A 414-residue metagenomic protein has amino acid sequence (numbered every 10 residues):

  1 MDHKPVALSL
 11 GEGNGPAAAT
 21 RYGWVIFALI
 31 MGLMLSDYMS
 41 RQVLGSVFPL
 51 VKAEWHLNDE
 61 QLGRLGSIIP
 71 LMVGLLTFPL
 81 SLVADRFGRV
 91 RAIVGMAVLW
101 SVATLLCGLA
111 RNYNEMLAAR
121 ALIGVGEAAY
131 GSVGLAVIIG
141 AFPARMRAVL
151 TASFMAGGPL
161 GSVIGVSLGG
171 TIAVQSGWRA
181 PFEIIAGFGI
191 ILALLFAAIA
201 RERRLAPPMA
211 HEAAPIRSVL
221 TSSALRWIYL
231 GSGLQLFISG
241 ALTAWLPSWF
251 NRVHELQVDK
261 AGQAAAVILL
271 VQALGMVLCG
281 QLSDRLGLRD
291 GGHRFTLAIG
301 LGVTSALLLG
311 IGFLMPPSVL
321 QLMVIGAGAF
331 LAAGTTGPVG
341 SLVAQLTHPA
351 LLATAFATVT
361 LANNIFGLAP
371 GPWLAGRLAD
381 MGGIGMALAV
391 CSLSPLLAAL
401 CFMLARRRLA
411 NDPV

Functional and structural regions predicted by a protein language model:
G11-A19, R203-Y229, V253: Juxtamembrane intracellular "pre-TM" segments in multi-pass secondary transporters
Q42, P70-F78, A128, S162-V163 (+3 more regions): Residue-level signature of mid-helix packing/kink "hotspots" within the transmembrane helices of 12-pass Major
L44-G45, S223-V277, T336, G340 (+1 more regions): Extracytoplasmic gate region of multi-pass secondary transporters
H56, G88, L109-E115, P143 (+1 more regions): Helix-breaking motifs and short loop linkers at transmembrane-helix boundaries and internal kinks in secondary membrane
L75-R111: Conserved MFS/SLC helix-loop-helix module at the cytosolic interface between two early adjacent transmembrane helices
R91-L105, R294-L309: Structural signature of the two symmetry-related core transmembrane helices
A119-G158: Cytoplasmic helix-loop-helix junction between adjacent transmembrane helices in 12-TM secondary transporters
F154-A198: Helix-loop-helix hairpin linking two adjacent transmembrane segments in secondary transporters
